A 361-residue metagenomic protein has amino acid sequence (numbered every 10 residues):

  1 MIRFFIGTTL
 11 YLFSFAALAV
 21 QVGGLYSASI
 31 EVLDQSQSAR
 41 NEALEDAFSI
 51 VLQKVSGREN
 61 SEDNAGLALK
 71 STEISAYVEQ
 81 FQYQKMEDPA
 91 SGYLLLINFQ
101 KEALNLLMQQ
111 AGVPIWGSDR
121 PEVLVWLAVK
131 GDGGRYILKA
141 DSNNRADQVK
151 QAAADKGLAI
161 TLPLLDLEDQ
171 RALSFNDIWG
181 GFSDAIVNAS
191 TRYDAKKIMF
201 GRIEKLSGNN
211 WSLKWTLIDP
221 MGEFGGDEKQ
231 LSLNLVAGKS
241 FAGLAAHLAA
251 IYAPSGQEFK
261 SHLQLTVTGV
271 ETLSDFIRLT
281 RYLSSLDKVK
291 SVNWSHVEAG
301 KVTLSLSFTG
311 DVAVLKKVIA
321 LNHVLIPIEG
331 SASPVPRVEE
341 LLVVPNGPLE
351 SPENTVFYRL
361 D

Functional and structural regions predicted by a protein language model:
S14-A16: N-terminal signal peptide c-region/cleavage motif recognized by signal peptidases
G23-L33, S190-G238, V312-K316, P327 (+1 more regions): Amphipathic beta-strand/beta-sheet edge segments enriched in Tyr/Trp
G23-Q35, Q53-S56, L124-G134, G222-G225 (+1 more regions): Acidic/histidine-rich, surface-exposed loop or edge segments in extracytoplasmic proteins
S27-K70, Q148, A185, V236-G243 (+1 more regions): Short, well-ordered alpha-helical segments
L44-G66, P121, V125-W179, L279-D311 (+1 more regions): N-terminal segment of the mature soluble domain
N64-L127, L138-A140: Signal peptide-directed extracytoplasmic domains
A76-K85, T161-L164, I178-N210, K214 (+3 more regions): A short, hydrophobic beta-strand-centered structural micro-motif
L231-L233, Y252, S261-D361: C-terminal soluble interaction/assembly domains
